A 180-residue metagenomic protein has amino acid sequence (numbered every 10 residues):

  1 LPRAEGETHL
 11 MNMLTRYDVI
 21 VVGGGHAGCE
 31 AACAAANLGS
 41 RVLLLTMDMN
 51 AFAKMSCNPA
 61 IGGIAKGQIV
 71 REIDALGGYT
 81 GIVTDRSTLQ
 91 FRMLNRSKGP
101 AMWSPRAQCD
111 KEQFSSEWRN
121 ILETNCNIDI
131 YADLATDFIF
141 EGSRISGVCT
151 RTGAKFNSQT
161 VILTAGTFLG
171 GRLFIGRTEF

Functional and structural regions predicted by a protein language model:
L1-L10: N-terminal amphipathic/basic-hydrophobic helices that include classical n-h-c signal peptides and signal-anchor
H9, I20, S40-L45, T160: Hydrophobic, aliphatic-enriched repeat segments that assemble into extended interaction scaffolds in large eukaryotic
M13-A27: Beta1/beta-strand and adjacent pyrophosphate-binding region of the FAD-binding site in flavoprotein oxidoreductases
T15-Y17, C149-T160: Core beta-strand elements of the Rossmann-like FAD/NAD(P) dinucleotide-binding domain in flavoenzyme oxidoreductases
R16, C33-E141, T152, T164-F180: Conserved N-terminal/central alpha/beta ligand/cofactor-binding core
S143-V148: Short, hydrophobic/aromatic-rich segments at coil-to-beta transitions
